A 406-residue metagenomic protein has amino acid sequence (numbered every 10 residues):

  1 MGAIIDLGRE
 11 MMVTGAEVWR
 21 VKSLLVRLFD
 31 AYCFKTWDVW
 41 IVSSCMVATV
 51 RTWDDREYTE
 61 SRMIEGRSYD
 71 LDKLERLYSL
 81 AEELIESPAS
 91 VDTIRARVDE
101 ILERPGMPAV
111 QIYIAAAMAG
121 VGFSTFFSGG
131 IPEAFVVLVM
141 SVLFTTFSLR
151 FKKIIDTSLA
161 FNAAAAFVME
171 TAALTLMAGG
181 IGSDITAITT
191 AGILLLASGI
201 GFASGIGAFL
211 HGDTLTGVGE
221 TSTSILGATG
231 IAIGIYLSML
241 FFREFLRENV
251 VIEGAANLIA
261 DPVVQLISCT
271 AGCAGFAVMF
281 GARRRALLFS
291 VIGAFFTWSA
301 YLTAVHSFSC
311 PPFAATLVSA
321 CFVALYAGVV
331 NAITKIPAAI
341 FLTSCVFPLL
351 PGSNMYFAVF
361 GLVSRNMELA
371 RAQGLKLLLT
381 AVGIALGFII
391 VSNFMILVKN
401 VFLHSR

Functional and structural regions predicted by a protein language model:
M1-I94, E100-L102: Soluble N-terminal domains of membrane-associated systems
V13, I188-I193, S204-T229, L302-R406: C-terminal transmembrane helix-loop-helix hairpin of multi-pass membrane proteins
D92-R104, A117-G129, T145-T157, E244-N257 (+3 more regions): Short juxtamembrane and helix-loop transition motifs at transmembrane-helix boundaries in membrane proteins
G106-S204, V278-F280, R284, F289: Core alpha-helical transmembrane segments of integral membrane proteins
Q111, S124-M140, I185-S198, I252-S268 (+2 more regions): Structural signature of hydrophobic alpha-helical transmembrane segments
Y113-A115, A134-V139, A160-A164, I225 (+7 more regions): Hydrophobic alpha-helical transmembrane segments
G122-F127, L143-K152, V168, A172-G180 (+7 more regions): Alpha-helical membrane-inserting segments
G179-I185, R243-L258, G361-Q373: Membrane-interface helix termini and inter-helical loops of multi-pass transporters
